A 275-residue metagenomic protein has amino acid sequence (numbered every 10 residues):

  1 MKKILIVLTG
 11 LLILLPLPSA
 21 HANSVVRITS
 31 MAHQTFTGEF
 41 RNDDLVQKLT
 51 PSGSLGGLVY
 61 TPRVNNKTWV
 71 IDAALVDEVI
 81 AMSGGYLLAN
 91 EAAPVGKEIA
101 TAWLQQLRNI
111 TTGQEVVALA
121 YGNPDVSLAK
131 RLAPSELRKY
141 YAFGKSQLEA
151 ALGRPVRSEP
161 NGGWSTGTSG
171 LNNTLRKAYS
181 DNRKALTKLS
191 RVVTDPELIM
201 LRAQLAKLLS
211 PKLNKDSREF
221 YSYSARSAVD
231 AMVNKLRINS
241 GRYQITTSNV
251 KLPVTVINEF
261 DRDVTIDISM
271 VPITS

Functional and structural regions predicted by a protein language model:
K2-S275: N-terminal membrane-targeting/anchoring modules of bacterial envelope and secretion proteins
